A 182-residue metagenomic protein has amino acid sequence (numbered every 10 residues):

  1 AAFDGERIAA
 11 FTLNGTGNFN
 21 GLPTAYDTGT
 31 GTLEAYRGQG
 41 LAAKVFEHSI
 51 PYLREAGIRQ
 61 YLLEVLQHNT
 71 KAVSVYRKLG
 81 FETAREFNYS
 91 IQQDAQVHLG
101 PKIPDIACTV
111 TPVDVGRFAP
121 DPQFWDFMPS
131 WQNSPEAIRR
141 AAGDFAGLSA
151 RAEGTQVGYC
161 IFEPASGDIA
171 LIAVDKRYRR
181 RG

Functional and structural regions predicted by a protein language model:
A1, G5-A10, G21, A137-S149 (+1 more regions): A short helix-loop-beta-strand connector motif used in the catalytic cores of GNAT acetyltransferases and, in some
A1, L171, Y178-G182: Short, intrinsically disordered, charge-balanced linker/junction segments flanking boundaries in proteins
R7-T16, T24-Y26, G31, S149 (+2 more regions): Conserved beta-strand in the GNAT
T24, L53-E64: Conserved GNAT acetyl-CoA-binding A-motif
T32, G38-P51, S74-K78, R179-G182: Conserved acetyl-CoA-binding loop-helix of GNAT-fold acetyltransferases
F46, N69-A72, Y89, D94: Short glycine/proline-centered loop/turn elements that form peptide/ligand docking sites
V65-A84: Basic (Lys/Arg-enriched) interaction patch that binds polyanionic ligands
L79-E163: Amide-forming acyltransferase catalytic core, primarily the GNAT-like/NAT-type and related acyltransferase folds
